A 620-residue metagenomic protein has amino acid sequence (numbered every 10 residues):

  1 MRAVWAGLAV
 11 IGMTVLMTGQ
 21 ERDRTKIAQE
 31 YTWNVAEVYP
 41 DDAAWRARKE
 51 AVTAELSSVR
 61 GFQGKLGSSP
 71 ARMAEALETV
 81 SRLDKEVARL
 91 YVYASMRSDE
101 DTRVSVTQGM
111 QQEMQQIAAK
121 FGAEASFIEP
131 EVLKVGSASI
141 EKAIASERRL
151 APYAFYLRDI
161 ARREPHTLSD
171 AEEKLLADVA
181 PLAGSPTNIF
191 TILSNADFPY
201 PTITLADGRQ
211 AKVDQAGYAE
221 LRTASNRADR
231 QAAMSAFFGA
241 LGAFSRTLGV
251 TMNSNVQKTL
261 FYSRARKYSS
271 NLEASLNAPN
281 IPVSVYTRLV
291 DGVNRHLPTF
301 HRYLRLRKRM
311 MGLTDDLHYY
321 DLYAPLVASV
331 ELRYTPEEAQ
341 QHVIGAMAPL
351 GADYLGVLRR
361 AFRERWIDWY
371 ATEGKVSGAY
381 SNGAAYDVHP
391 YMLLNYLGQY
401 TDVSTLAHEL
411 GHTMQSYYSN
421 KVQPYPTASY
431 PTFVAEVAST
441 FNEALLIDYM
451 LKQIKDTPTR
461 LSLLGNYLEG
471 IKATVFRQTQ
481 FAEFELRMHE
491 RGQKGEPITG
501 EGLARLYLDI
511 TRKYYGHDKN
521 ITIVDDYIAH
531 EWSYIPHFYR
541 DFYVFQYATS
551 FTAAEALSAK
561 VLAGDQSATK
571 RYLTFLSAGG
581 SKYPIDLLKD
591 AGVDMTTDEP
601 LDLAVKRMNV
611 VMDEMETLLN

Functional and structural regions predicted by a protein language model:
W5-T14: Bacterial N-terminal signal peptides
M13-E21: Bacterial Sec-dependent signal peptides at the C-terminal "C-region" and cleavage site
Q20-S329, Q340, L618-N620: A well-structured
T25-I27, V35-P40, I128, V132 (+12 more regions): C-terminal, non-catalytic "cap/extension" segments appended to globular domains
L332, P390-A407: Short pre-active-site segment immediately N-terminal to the catalytic Zn-binding motif
L332-Y334, I367-H389: Catalytic zinc-binding patch centered on the HExxH motif and its immediate surroundings that defines zinc-dependent
G411-Q423: Catalytic Zn2+-binding segment of zinc metalloproteases
Y430-P458, Y467-E469, A473, S550: Post-HExxH zinc-binding segment in Zn-dependent metallohydrolases
